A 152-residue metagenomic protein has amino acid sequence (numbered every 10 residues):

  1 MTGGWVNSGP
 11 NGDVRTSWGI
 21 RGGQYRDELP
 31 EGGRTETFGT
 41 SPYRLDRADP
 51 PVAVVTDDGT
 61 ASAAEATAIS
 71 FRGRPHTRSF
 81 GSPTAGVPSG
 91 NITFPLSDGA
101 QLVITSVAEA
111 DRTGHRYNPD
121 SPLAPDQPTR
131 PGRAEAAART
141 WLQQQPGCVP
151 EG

Functional and structural regions predicted by a protein language model:
M1-G152: C-terminal "post-core" interaction segments
